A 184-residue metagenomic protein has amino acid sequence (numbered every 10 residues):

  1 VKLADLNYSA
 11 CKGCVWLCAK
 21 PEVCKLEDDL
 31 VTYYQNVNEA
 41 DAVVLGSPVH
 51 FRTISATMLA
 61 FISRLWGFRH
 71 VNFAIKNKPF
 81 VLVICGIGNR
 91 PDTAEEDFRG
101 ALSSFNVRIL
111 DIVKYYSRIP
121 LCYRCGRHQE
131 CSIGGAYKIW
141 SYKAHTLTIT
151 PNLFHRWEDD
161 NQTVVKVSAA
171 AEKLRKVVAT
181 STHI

Functional and structural regions predicted by a protein language model:
V1-V71, V107-L110, I119-C122, G134-I184: N-terminal beta1-alpha1-beta2 submodule of the flavodoxin-like/Rossmannoid cofactor-binding fold
A74-R124, G134-G135: Short, glycine-/small-residue-rich phosphate/pyrophosphate-handling segment
